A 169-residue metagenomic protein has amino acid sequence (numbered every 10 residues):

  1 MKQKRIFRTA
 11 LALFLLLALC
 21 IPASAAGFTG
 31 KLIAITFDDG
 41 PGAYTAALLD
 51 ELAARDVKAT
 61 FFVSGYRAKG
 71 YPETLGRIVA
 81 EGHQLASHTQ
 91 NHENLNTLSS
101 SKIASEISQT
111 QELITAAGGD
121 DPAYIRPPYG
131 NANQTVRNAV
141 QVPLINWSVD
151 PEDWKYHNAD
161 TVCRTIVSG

Functional and structural regions predicted by a protein language model:
M1-K2: N-terminal hydrophobic targeting signals that begin at the initiator methionine
R5-A25: Sec-dependent N-terminal signal peptides of Gram-positive bacterial secreted proteins and lipoproteins
R8, Y44, G70, L75 (+4 more regions): A broad, structure-centric signal for solvent-exposed, well-ordered loop/edge residues that line or flank functional
A18, A53-R55, N146: Non-catalytic interaction surface on structured domains
A23-K31, G40-A46, A132-W147: Generic structural signal for short, solvent-exposed loop/turn connectors between secondary structure elements
A26-L98, K102-I103, Q109, L113 (+1 more regions): Active-site beta->alpha N-cap acidic-glycine motif
E93-G169: Catalytic domains of cell-wall/extracellular-matrix polysaccharide-remodeling enzymes, centered on de-N-acetylation
